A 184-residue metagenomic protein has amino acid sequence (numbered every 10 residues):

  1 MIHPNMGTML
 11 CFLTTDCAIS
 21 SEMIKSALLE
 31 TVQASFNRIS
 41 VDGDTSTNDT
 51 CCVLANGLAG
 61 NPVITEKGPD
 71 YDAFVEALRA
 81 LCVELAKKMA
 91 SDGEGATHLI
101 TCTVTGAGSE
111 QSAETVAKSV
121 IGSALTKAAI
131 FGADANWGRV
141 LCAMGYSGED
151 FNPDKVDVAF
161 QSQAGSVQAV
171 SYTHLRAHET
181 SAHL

Functional and structural regions predicted by a protein language model:
M1-T15, D49-A59, C102-V104, K118 (+1 more regions): Short beta-strand elements
I2-M6, I39, D44-T47, D92-T97 (+3 more regions): Solvent-exposed alpha-helices and their adjacent loops that cap or buttress functional pockets in soluble metabolic
H3-D42: Mobile "lid/hinge" segments at catalytic clefts and subdomain interfaces of large enzymes
A27-L78: Acidic, glycine-rich loop-and-beta core segments that form the ion-binding/anion-interacting portion of active sites
C51-V53, T97-S109, W137-S147: A short beta-alpha structural unit
G57-G132: A glycine- and small/hydrophobic-rich beta-loop-beta segment that serves as a flexible "lid/hinge" or phosphate-binding
G132-S162: Short, structured protein-protein interaction patches enriched in aromatics and acidic/basic residues, typified by
T173-T180: Conserved small/polar residues in nucleotide/adenosyl-binding loops
